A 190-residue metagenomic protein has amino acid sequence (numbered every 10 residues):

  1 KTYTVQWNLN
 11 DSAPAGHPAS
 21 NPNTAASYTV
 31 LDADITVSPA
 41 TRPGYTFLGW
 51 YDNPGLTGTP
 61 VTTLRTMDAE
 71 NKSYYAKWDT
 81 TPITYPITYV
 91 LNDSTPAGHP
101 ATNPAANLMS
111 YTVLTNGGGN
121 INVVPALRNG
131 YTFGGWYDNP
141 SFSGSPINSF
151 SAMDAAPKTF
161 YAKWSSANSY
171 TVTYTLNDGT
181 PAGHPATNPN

Functional and structural regions predicted by a protein language model:
K1-N190: Secondary-structure capping and domain/repeat boundary segments
